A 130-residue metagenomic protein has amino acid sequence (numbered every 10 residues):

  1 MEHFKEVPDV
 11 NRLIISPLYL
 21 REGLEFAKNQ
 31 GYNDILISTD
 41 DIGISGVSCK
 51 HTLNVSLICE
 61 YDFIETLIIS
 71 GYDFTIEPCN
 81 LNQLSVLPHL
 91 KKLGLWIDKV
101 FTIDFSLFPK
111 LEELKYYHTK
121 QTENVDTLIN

Functional and structural regions predicted by a protein language model:
E2-C59, F63-I103, L107-N130: Concave beta-strand-loop units of leucine-rich repeat
